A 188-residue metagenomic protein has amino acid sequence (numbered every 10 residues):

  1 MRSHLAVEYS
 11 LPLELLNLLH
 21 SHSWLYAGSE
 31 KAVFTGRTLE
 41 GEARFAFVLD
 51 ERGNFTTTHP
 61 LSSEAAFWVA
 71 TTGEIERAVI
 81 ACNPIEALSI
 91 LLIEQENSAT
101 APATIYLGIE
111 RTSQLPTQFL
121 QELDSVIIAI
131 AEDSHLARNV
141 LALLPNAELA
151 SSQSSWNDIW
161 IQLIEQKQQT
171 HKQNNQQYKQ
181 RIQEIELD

Functional and structural regions predicted by a protein language model:
M1-S62, A70: Basic, glycine-enriched DNA-binding surface that flanks or lies within the catalytic cores of DNA
L5, L92-D188: TOPRIM fold recognition
L25-A27, A81, F119: Sterically constrained small-residue positions within well-ordered secondary structures of folded domains
L39, E86, D133-H135: Short, glycine-/Ser/Thr-/acidic-enriched flexible segments
G53-G73, A78-A81, I85-E110, T117: Catalytic phosphate/metal-binding cores of nucleic-acid and nucleotide-processing enzymes, i.e., regions that mediate
